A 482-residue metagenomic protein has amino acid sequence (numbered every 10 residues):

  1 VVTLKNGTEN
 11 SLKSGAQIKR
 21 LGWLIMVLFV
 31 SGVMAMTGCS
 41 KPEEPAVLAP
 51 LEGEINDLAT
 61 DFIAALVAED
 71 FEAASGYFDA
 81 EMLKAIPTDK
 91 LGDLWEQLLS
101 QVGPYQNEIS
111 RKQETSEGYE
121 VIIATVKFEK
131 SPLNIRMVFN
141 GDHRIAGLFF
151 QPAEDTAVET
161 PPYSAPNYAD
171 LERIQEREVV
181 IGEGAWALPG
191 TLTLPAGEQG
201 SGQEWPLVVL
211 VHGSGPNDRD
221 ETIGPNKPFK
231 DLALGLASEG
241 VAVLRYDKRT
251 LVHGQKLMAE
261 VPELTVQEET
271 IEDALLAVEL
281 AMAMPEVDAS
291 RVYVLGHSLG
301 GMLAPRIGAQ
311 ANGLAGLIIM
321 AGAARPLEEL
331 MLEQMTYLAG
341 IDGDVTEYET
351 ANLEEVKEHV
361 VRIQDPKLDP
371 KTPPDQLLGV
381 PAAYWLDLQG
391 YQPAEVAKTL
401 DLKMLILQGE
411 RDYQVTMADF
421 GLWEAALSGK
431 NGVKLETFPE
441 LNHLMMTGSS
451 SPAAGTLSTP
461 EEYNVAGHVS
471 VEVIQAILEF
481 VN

Functional and structural regions predicted by a protein language model:
C39-A68: Short, low-complexity N-terminal intrinsically disordered segments enriched in polar/charged residues
D57, E72-Y119: Short solvent-exposed beta->alpha transition segments
A157-Q203: N-terminal cap/lid segment of alpha/beta-hydrolase-fold proteins
L210-V241, R245-E269, T336-A339, T447-E462: Cap/lid segment of the alpha/beta-hydrolase catalytic domain
E263-P285: Alpha/beta-hydrolase active-site loop
G316-T399, G429: Accessory cap/linker subdomain of secreted extracellular hydrolases
L400, I406-Q408: Short beta-strand/loop motif that positions the catalytic acidic residue of the alpha/beta-hydrolase fold
L444, S451-N482: Catalytic active-site module of serine/aspartate enzymes centered on a nucleophile-bearing elbow/loop
